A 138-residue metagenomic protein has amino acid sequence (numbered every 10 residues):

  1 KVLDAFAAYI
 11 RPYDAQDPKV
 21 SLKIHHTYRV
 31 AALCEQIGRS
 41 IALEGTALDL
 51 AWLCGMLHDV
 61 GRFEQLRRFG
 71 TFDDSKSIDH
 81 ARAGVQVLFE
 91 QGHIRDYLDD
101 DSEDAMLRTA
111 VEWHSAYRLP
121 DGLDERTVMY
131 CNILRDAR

Functional and structural regions predicted by a protein language model:
K1-V2, Y9, G55, A105: Short, flexible segments with low predicted structural confidence
L3-D4, R11, I37, H114-A116 (+1 more regions): Mixed-charge, polar/low-complexity N-terminal
L3-R29, G61-D74: Active-site flanking loop/helix segments enriched in acidic
V30, R138: Divalent metal-coordination and catalytic microenvironments
A31-T46: N-terminal low-complexity, intrinsically disordered segments
L43-A137: Divalent metal-dependent catalytic cores for phosphoryl transfer on phosphate-bearing substrates
